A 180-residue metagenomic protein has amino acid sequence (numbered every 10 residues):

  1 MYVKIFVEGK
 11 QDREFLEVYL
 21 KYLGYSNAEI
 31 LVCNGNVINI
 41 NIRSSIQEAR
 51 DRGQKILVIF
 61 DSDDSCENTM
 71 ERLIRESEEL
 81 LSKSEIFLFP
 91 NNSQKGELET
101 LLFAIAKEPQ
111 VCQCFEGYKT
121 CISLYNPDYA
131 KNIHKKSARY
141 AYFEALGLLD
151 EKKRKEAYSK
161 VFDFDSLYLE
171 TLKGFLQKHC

Functional and structural regions predicted by a protein language model:
M1-E29: Short, extreme N-terminal leader segments that mark the start of a protein/domain
V18-E29, R43-L57, S62-C180: C-terminal accessory helical subdomains adjacent to catalytic cores in phosphodiester- and nucleotide-handling enzymes
C33-I38: Conserved helicase motor
